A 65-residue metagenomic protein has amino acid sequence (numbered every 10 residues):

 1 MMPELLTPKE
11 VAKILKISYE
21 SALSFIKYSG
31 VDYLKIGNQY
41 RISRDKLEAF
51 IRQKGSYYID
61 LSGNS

Functional and structural regions predicted by a protein language model:
M1-M2, N38: Short helix-capping/hinge SLiMs at alpha-helix to coil transitions
M2, L6, L15-K16: Hydrophobic residues within membrane-embedded alpha helices
P8-K9, L34: Residues within the helices of the helix-turn-helix
E10, K46: Ca2+-coordinating acidic residues in Ca2+-binding motifs
K13-I14, A49: Short, solvent-exposed alpha-helical surface patches in well-structured domains
I14-R41: Major-groove DNA-recognition helix of helix-turn-helix-type DNA-binding domains
L47-S65: A short, Lys/Arg-enriched interface patch at domain edges and termini
